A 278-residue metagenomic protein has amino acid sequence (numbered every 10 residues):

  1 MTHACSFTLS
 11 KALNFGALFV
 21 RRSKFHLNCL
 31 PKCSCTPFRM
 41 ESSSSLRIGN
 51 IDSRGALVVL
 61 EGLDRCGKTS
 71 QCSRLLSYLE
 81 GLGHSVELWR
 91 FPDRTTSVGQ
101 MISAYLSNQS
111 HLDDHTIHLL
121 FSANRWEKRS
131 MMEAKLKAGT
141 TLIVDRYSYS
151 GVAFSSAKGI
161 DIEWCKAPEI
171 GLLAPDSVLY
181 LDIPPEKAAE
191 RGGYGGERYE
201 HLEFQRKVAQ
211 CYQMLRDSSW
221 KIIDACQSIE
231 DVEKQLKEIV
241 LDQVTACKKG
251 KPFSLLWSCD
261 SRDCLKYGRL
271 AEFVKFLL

Functional and structural regions predicted by a protein language model:
T2-D52, L76, E186-L278: NTP-dependent small-molecule kinase module
N50-L76: Walker A (P-loop) phosphate-binding motif
L57-L60, T141, L172, V178: Hydrophobic "anchor" residues on beta-strands that sit immediately upstream of conserved functional sites
E61, L181, A225: Catalytic metal- and UDP-sugar-binding loop of GT-A-like glycosyltransferases, i.e., residues flanking the conserved
L75-Y78, Y105: Hydrophobic residues on the short alpha-helix immediately C-terminal to a glycine-rich phosphate/catalytic loop
L82-L173, Q235, D242: ATP-dependent small-molecule kinase phosphotransfer cores that center on conserved nucleotide phosphate-binding segments
E87, S177, K221-I223: Structural signal for short hydrophobic segments within the conserved structured cores of catalytic domains across
R146-C211: A glycine- and Lys/Arg-enriched "phosphate-lid" helix/loop adjacent to the NTP-binding pocket of small-molecule kinases
